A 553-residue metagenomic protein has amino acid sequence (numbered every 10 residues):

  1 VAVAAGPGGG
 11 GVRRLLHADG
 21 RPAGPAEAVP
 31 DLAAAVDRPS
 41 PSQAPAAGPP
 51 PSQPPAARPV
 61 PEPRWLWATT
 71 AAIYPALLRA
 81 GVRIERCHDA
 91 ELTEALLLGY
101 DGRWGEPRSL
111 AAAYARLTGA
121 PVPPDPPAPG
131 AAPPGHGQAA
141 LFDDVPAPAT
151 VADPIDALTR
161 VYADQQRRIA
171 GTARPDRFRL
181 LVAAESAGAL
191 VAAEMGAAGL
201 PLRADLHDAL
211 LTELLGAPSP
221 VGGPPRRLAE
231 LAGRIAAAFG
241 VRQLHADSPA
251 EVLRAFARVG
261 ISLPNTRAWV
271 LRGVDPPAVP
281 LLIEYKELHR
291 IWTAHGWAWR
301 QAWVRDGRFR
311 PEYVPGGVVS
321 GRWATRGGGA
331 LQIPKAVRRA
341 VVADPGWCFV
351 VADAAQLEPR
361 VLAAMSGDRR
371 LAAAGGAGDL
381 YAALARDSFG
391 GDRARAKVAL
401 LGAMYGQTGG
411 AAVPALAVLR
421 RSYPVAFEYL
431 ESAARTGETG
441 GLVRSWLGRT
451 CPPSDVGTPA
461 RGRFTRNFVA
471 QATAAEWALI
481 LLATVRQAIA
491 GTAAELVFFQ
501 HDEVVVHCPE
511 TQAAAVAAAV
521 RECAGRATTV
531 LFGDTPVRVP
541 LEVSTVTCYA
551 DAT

Functional and structural regions predicted by a protein language model:
V1-L16, H136-I333, G346-C348, S432 (+3 more regions): Conserved "right-hand" nucleotidyltransferase catalytic core of DNA-directed polymerases
A2-T172: Conserved DEDDh/DEDDy metal-dependent 3′-5′ exonuclease domain
V60-I73, H245, D353, F498 (+1 more regions): Short glycine-rich phosphate-binding loop at a beta-alpha junction
T70, Y74, L214-H245, Y423 (+1 more regions): Polymerase palm active-site segment centered on the conserved acidic dipeptide of motif C
A71-V82, E91-D101, V252-G260, A355-R370: Short active-site loop/helix that positions an aromatic residue
A111-R116, A149-R160, E312-G391: Function-dense linear segments that define catalytic or interfacial modules in macromolecule-processing proteins
V191-A192, F256, L282, K286 (+3 more regions): Short alpha-helical scaffolding segments that buttress acidic/His motifs in well-ordered protein cores
A197, A383-F499, V505, E510 (+2 more regions): Conserved catalytic core of nucleic-acid polymerases
